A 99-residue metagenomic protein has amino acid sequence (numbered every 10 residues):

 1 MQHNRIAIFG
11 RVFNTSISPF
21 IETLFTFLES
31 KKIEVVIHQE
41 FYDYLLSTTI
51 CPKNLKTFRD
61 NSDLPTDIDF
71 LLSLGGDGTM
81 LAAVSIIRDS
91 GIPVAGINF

Functional and structural regions predicted by a protein language model:
M1-E29: N-terminal phosphate-binding or glycine-rich loops at protein starts, especially the Walker A/P-loop of NTPases
I8, I37, V94-G96: Structural beta-sheet core signal
G10, E40, L74-D77: Glycine-rich beta-strand-to-loop/alpha-helix junction loops that act as flexible
S16-I17, I50-F99: Small-residue-rich beta-alpha loop regions that form the catalytic core of phosphotransfer and lipid-active enzymes
I33-F41: Short internal beta-strands
